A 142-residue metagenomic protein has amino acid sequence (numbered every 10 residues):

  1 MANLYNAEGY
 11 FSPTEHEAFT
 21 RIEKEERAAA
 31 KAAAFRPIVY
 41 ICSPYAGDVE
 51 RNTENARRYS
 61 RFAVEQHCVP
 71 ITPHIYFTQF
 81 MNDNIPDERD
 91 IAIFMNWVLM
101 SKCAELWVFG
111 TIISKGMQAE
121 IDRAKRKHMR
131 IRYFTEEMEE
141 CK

Functional and structural regions predicted by a protein language model:
M1-K142: Catalytic phosphate/metal-binding cores of nucleic-acid and nucleotide-processing enzymes, i.e., regions that mediate
